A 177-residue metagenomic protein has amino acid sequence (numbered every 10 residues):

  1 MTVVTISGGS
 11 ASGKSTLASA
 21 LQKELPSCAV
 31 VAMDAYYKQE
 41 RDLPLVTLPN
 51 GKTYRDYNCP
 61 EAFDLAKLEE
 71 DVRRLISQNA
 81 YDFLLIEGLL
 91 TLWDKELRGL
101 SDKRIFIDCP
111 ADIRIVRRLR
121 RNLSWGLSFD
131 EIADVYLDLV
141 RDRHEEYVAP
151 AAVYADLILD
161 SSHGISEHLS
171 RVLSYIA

Functional and structural regions predicted by a protein language model:
G8: The Walker A (P-loop) glycine that initiates the GxxxxGKT/S ATP-binding motif of P-loop NTPases
A11: Walker A (P-loop) phosphate-binding loop of P-loop NTPases
K14: Conserved lysine of the Walker
L17: Hydrophobic positions on the alpha1 helix immediately C-terminal to the Walker A/P-loop
K23-V31: Post-Walker A helix-loop "phosphate-sensing" segment adjacent to the P-loop in P-loop NTPases
A29-V30, K38, L43-F83: Conserved nucleotide-sensing/catalytic segment adjacent to the nucleotide-binding pocket in NTP-handling enzymes
N79-Y81, R120-S124, E145-A177: NTP-dependent small-molecule kinase module
I86-W125: ATP-dependent NMP and nucleoside kinases share a basic, alpha-helical "lid"
